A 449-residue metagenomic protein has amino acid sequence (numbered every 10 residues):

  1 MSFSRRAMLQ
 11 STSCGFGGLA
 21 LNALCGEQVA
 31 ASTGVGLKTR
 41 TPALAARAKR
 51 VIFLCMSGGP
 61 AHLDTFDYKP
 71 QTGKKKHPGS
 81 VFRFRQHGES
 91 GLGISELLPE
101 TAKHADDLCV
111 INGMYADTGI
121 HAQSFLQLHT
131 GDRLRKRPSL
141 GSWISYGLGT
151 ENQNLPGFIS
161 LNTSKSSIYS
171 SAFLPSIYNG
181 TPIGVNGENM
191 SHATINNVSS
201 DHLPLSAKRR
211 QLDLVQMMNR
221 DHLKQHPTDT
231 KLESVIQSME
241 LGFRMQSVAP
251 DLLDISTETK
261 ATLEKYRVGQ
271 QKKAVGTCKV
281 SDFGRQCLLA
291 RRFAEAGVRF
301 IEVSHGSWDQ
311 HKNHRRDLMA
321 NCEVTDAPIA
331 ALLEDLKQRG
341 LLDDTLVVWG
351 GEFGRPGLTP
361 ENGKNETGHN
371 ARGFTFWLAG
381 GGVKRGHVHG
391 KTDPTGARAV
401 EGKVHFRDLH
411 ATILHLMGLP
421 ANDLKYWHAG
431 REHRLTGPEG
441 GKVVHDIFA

Functional and structural regions predicted by a protein language model:
M1-A449: Ligand-binding pockets and gating/stacking loops
